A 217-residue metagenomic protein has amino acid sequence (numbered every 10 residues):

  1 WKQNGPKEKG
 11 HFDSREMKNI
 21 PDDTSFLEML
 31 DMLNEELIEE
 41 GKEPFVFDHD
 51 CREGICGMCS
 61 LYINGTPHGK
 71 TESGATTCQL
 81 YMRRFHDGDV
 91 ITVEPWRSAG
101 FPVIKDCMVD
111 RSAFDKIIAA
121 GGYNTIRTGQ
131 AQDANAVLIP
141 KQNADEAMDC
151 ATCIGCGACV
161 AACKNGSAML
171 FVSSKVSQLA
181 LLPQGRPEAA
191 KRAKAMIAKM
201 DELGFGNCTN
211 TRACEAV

Functional and structural regions predicted by a protein language model:
W1-N19: Eukaryote-biased recognition of intrinsically disordered, low-complexity regulatory segments
D13-E16, A75-T77, K164: Well-ordered beta-strand positions in beta-sheet-rich domains
T24-E43, I91-V217: Ferredoxin-type iron-sulfur electron-transfer modules in oxidoreductases and energy-metabolism complexes
E40-E43, M58, Y62: Long, hydrophobic/aromatic-enriched structural stretches that serve as scaffold segments
V46-M58: Short, structured protein-protein interaction patches enriched in aromatics and acidic/basic residues, typified by
I63-H86, V90-V93: Glycine-rich phosphate/adenylate-binding loop and adjacent beta-alpha elements of nucleotide- or dinucleotide-binding
